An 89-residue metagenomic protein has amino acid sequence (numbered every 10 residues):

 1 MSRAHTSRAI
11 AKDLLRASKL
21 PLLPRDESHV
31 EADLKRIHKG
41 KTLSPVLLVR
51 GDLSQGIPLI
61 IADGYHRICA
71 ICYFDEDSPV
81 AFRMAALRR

Functional and structural regions predicted by a protein language model:
M1-I60, Y73: Short alpha-helix boundary/capping and kink motifs at helix termini
V49-G51, G64, A85: Short, loop-centered acidic/histidine patches that primarily coordinate divalent metals
P58, Y65-P79: Short active-site loop/helix that positions an aromatic residue
P79-A85: Short hydrophobic/aromatic-enriched beta-strand-loop microsegments
L87-R89: Amphipathic, charge-rich alpha-helical segments that serve as recognition/docking helices
